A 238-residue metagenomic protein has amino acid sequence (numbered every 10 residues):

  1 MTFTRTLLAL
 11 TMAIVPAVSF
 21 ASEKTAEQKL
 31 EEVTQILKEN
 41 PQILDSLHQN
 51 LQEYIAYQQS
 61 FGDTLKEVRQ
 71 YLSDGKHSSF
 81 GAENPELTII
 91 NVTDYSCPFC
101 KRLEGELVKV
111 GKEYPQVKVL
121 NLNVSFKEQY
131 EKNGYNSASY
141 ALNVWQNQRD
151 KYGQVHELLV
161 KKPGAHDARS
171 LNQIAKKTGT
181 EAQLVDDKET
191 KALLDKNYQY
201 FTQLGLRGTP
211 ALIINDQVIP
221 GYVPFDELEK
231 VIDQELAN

Functional and structural regions predicted by a protein language model:
T2-T6, M12, V18-V68: N-terminal targeting signals for export/organelle localization
R5, S22-A26, L30-I36, I174-N238: C-terminal cap of thioredoxin/glutaredoxin-like
Q28, E32, E39-S46, R102 (+8 more regions): Extracytoplasmic/secreted proteins, especially bacterial periplasmic and envelope-associated proteins
R69-L87: A short beta-strand-turn-helix
G75, D94-F99: Acidic/His-rich structured neighborhood in mature extracellular/periplasmic domains
L87-Y95: N-terminal pre-triad scaffold of radical SAM enzymes
I90, K101-K177, T202-R207: Structural alpha/beta surface segment adjacent to cysteine/selenocysteine redox centers across thiol/disulfide enzymes
C97-L103, L212-I213: The canonical Cys-X-X-Cys-His
